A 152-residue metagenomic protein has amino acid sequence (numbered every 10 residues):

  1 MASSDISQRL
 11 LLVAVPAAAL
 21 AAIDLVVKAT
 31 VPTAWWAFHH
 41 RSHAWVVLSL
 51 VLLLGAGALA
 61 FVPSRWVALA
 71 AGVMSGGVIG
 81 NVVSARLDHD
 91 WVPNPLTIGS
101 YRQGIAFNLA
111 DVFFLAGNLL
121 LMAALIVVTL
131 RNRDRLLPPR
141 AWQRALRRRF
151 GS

Functional and structural regions predicted by a protein language model:
M1-S152: Alpha-helical transmembrane bundles and membrane-interface segments of multipass inner-membrane proteins
